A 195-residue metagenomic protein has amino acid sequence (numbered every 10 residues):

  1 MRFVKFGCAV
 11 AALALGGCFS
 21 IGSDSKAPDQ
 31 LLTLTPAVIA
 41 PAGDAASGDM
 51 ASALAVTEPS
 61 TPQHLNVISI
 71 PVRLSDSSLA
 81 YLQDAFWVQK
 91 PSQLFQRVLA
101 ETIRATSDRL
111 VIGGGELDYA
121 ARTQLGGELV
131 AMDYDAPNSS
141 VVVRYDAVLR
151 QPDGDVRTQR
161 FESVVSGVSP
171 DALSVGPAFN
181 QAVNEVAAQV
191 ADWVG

Functional and structural regions predicted by a protein language model:
M1-C8: Bacterial N-terminal signal peptides that target proteins for export
A14-G17: C-terminal motif of bacterial Sec signal peptides marking the signal peptidase cleavage site
F19-T33, A37, E101, A105-D153: Surface-exposed short loop/turn segments
F19-V88: A structural "domain/chain start" motif
D49-L54, P59, V67, L82 (+3 more regions): Extracytoplasmic
P59-T61, S75-S77, V130-M132, D146-V148 (+2 more regions): Solvent-exposed coil/turn segments that connect beta secondary-structure elements in extracytoplasmic/periplasmic
S78-F86, D153-A188, D192: Short secondary-structure boundary motifs at beta->alpha junctions and helix caps
